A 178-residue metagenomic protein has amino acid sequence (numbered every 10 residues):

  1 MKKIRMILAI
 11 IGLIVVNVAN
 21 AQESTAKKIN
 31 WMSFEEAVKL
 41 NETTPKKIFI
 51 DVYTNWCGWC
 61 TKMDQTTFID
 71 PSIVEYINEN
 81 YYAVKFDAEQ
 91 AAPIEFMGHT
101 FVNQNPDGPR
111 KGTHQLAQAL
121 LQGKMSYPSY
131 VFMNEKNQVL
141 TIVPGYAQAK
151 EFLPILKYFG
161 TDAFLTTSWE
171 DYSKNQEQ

Functional and structural regions predicted by a protein language model:
M1-A26: Bacterial Sec-dependent N-terminal signal peptides
Q22-A26, C57, F101-Q104: Short, basic, glycine/proline-bearing loop/turn elements
Q22-I29, V38, E42, L120-K124 (+2 more regions): Non-globular targeting/processing and membrane-anchoring segments
N30-I48, I77: A short beta-strand-turn-helix
T44-G58, A83: Short active-site neighborhood of thiol/selenol oxidoreductases, capturing the structured segment around
T61-Q65: Detector for the c-type heme attachment site
P71-V74, N78-S129, M133-T141, A149 (+1 more regions): Thioredoxin-like thiol-disulfide oxidoreductase module
